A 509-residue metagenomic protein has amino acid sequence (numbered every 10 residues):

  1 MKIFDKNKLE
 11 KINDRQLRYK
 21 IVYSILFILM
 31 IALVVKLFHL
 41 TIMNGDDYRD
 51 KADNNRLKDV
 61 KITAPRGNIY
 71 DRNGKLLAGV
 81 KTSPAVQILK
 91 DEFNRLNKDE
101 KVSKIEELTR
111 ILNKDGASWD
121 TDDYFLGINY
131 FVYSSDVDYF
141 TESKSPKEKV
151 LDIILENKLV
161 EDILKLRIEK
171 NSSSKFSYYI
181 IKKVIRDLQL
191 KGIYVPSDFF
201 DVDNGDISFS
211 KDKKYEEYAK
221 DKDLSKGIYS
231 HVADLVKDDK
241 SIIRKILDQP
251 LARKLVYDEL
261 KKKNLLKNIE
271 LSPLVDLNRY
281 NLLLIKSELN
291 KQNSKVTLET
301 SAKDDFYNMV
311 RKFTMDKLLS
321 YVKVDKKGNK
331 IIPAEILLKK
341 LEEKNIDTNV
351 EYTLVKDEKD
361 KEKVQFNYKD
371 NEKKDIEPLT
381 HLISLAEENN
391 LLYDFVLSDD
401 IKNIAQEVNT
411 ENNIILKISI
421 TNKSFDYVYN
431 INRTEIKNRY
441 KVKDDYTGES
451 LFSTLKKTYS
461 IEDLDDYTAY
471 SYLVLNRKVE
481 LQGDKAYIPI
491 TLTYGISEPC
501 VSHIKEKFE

Functional and structural regions predicted by a protein language model:
K2-E509: Membrane-proximal periplasmic segments of bacterial cell-envelope enzymes, especially penicillin-binding proteins
